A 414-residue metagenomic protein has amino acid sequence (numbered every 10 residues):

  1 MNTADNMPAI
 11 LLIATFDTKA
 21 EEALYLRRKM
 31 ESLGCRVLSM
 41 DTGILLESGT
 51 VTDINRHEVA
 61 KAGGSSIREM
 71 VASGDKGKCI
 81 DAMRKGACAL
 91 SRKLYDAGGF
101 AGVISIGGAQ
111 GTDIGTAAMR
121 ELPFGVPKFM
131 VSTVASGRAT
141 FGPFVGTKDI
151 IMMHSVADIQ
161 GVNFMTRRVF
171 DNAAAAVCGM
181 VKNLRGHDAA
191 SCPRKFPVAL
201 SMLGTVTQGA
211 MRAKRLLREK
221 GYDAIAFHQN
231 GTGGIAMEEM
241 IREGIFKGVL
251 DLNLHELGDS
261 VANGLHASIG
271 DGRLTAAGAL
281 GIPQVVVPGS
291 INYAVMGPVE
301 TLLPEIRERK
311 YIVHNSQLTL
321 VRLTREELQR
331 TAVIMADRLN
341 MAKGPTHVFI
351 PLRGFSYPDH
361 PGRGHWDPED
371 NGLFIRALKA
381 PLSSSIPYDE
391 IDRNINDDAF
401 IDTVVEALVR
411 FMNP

Functional and structural regions predicted by a protein language model:
N2-E47, G102, G111-E121, G125-M130 (+1 more regions): N-terminal phosphate-binding or glycine-rich loops at protein starts, especially the Walker A/P-loop of NTPases
A9-L11, T18-V37, L265-P414: C-terminal non-catalytic interaction/assembly regions of soluble proteins
T15-E21, A101-I114, A135, A199-G209 (+5 more regions): Gly/Ser/Thr-rich loops at beta-strand to alpha-helix junctions that form or flank small-molecule/cofactor-binding
K19-E31, L38-I54, P193-G231, I235 (+1 more regions): Glycine-rich phosphate/diphosphate-binding loop of Rossmann-like nucleotide-binding domains
T50-G99: Phosphate/nucleotide-donor binding subsite
V71-A72, R138-T205, R330, D389-D392: Cap/lid and interdomain-hinge subdomains that line or gate substrate/regulatory clefts in soluble alpha/beta enzymes
G102, I114-F144, I151-H154, I225-Q229 (+1 more regions): Short, acidic/small-residue loops that bind anionic groups at enzyme active sites
G107-F124, A210-K214, H360-D367: Short Gly/Thr/Asp-enriched flexible loops that form oxyanion-binding sites at enzyme active sites
